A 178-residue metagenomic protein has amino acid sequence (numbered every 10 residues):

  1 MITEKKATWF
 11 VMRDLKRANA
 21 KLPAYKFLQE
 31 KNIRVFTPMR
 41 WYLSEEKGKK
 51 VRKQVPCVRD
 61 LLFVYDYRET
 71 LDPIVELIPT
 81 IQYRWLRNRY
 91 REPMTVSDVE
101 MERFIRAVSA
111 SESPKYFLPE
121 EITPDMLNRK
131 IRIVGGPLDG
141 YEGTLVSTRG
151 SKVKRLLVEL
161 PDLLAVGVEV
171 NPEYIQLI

Functional and structural regions predicted by a protein language model:
I2-K130, V146-S147, K152-R155, E159-L177: Acidic-enriched and Gly/Ser
I133-E142: Short coil-to-beta-strand transition motifs
